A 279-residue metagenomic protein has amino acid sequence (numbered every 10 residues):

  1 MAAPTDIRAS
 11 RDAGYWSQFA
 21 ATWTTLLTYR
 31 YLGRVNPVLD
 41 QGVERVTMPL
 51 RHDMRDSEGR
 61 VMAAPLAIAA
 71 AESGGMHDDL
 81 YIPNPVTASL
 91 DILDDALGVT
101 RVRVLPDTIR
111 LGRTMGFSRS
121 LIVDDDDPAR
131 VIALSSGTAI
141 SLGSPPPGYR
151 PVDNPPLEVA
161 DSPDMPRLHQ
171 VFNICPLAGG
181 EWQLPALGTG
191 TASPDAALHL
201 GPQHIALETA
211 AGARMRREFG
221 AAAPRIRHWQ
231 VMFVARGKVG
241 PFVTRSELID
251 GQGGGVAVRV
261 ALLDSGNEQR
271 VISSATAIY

Functional and structural regions predicted by a protein language model:
M1-Y279: Terminal targeting signals and extreme-terminal segments of soluble enzymes
